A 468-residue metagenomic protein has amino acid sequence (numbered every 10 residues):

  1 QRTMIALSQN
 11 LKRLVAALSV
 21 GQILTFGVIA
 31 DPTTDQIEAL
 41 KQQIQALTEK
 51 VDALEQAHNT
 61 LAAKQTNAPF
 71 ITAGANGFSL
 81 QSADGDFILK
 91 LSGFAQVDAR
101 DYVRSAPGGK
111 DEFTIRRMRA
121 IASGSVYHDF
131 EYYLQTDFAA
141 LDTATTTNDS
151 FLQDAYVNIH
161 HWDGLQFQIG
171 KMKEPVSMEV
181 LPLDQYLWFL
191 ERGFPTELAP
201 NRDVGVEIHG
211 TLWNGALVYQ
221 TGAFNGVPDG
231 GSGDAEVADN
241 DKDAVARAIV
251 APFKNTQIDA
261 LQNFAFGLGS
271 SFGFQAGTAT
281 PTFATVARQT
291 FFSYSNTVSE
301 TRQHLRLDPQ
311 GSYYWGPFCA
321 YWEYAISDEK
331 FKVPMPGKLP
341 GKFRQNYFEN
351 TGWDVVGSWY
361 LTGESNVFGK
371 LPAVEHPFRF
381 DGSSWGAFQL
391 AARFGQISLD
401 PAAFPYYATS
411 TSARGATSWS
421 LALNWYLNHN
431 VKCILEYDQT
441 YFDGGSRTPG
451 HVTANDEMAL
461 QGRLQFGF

Functional and structural regions predicted by a protein language model:
Q1-R2, Q22, Q461: Low-complexity intrinsically disordered segments
T3-V15: Bacterial N-terminal signal peptides that target proteins for export
I5, G27-Q96, S365-F378, A408: N-terminal periplasmic/intermembrane-space "pro-region" immediately following the signal or transit peptide
V15-T25: Bacterial N-terminal signal peptides
Q36-L40, T48-D52, A57, F94-Q96 (+9 more regions): A general secondary-structure boundary signal
E55, E179, E191, E323 (+1 more regions): Acidic-residue sensor for enzyme active/binding pockets
A73-A276, L305, G311-S312, E349-S383 (+1 more regions): Outer membrane beta-barrel
S105-P107, T145, Y156-I159, A260 (+2 more regions): Outer-membrane beta-barrel pore domains
